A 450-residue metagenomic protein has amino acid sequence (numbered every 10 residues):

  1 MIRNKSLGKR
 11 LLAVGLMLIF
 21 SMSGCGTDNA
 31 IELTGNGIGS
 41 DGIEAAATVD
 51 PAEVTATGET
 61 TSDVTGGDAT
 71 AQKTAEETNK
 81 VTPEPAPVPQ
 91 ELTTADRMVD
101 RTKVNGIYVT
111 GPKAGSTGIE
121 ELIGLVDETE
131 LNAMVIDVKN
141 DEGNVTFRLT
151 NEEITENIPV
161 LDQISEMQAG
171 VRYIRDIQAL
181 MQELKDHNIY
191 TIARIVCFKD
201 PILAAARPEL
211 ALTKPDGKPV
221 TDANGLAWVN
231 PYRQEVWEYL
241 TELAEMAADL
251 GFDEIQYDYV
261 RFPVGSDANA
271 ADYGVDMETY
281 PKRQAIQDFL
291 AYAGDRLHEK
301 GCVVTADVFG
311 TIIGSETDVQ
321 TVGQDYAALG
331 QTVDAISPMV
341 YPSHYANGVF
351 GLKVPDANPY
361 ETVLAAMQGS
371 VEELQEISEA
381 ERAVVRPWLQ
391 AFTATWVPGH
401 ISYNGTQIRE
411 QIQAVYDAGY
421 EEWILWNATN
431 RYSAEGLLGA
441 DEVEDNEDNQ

Functional and structural regions predicted by a protein language model:
S21-G24: C-terminal motif of bacterial Sec signal peptides marking the signal peptidase cleavage site
N29-M98: N-terminal, intrinsically disordered, polar/charged segments of Gram-positive cell-envelope systems that serve as
A95-A114, A179, A193, F198-M246 (+1 more regions): Active-site-adjacent "subsite" loops/lids of carbohydrate-active enzymes
E120-N144, D249-E254, V415-E422: Catalytic domains of carbohydrate-active enzymes, especially glycoside hydrolases
L131-R172, V264-A271, G439: Aromatic-lined carbohydrate-binding/catalytic grooves of carbohydrate-active enzymes
T146-P159, D200-D222, P263-M277, A357: Aromatic- and acidic-residue-enriched segments that line the glycan-binding/catalytic groove of carbohydrate-active
I192-V196, D200, Q256, K282-T321 (+1 more regions): Aromatic-lined carbohydrate-recognition surfaces of secreted/lumenal glycan-active proteins
V333-N347, P359-L364, G369, L374-Q450: Substrate-binding cleft of secreted/luminal carbohydrate-active enzymes
